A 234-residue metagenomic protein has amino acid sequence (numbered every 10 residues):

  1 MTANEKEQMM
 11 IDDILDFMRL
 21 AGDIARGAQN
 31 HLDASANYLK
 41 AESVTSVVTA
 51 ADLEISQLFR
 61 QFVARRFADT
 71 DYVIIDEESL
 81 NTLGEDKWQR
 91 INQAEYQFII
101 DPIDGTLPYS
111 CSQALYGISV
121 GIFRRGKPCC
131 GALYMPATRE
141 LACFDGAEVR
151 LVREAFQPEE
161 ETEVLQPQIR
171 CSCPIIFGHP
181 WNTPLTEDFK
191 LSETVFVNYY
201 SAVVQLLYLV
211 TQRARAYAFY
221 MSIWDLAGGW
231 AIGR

Functional and structural regions predicted by a protein language model:
M1-I100: N-terminal subdomain of lithium-sensitive/metallo-dependent phosphomonoesterases centered on the IMPase/IPPase/PAP
A21, A25, D52, V63 (+5 more regions): Residue-level signal for inorganic ion chemistry
D33-K40, R150-L151, S192-Y199: Short secondary-structure junctions
L53, E78, P102-G105, P136 (+1 more regions): Generic detector of well-ordered alpha-helical packing
W88-R150: DPxDG-like acidic metal-binding loop motif
C129, E159-Q168: Local beta-strand/beta-hairpin segments that build beta-sheet-rich folds
E148-V152, F156-P158: Short helix-loop capping/hinge motifs at secondary-structure junctions, enriched in acidic/polar residues
V164-R234: An extended, acidic
